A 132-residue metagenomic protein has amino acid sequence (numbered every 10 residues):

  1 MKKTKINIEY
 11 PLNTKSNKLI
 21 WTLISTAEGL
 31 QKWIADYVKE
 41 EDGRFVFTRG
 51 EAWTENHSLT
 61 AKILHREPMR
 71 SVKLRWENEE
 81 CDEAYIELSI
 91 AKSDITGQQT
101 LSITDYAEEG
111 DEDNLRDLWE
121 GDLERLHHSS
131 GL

Functional and structural regions predicted by a protein language model:
M1-K39: Hydrophobic ligand-binding cavity/cleft-lining segments
K5-N7, N56-T60, D82-E87: Short, surface-exposed coil-to-beta transition loops
I8-L19, D42, A52-N56, I95-G97: Short, charged helix-to-loop "capping" segments that act as catalytic/coupling loops
E9-N13, K62, S89: Generic structural detector for well-ordered beta-strands
N17, L64-M69, I90-Q98: A short, structured loop/turn motif at beta-sheet edges
L19-W21, L30, F45, I63 (+4 more regions): Hydrophobic pocket/interface hotspot
Q31-N78: Glycine-rich portal/gate segments that line the openings of hydrophobic small-molecule binding cavities
R75-H128, L132: Beta-strand/loop substructures that line and gate deep hydrophobic ligand-binding cavities in soluble
